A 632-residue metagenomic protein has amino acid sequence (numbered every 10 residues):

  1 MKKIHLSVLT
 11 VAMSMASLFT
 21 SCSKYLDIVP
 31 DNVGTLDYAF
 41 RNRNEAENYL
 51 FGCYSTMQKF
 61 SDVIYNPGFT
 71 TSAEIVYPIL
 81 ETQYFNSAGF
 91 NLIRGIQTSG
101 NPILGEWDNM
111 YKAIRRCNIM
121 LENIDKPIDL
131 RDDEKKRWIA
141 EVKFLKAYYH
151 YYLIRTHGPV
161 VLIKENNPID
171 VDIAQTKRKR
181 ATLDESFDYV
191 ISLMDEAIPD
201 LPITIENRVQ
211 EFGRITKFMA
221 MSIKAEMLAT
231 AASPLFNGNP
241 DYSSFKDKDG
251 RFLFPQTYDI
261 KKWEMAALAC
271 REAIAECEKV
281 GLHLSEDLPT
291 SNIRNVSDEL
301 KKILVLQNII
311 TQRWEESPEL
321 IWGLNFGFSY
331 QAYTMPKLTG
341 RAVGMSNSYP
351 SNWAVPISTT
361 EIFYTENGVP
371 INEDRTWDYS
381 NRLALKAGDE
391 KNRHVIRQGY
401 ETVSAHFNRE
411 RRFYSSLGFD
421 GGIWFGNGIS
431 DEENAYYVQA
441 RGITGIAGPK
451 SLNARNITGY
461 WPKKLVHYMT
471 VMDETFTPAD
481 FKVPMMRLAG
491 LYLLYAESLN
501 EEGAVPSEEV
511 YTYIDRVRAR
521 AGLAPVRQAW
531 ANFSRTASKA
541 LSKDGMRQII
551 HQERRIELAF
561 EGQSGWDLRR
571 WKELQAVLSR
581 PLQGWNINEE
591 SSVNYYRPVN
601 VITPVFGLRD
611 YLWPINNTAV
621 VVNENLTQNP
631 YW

Functional and structural regions predicted by a protein language model:
M1-V11: Bacterial N-terminal signal peptides that target proteins for export
K3, A16-R41, V190, A225 (+1 more regions): Bacterial Sec-dependent N-terminal signal peptides
C22, M110-A113, Y189-I191, A229 (+9 more regions): Long, intrinsically disordered, low-complexity segments
C22-T70, N101, K246, A405-F407 (+2 more regions): Membrane-proximal, proline-rich intrinsically disordered regions
T35, N42-Y65, Q83-H157, I173-K217 (+8 more regions): Conserved, well-structured interaction surfaces
I154-R155, P159-V161, T230-N239, E501-A504: Short coil/turn linking the two alpha-helices of tandem helical-hairpin repeats
P159-R180, L235-M265: Short coil/linker segments at helix-helix boundaries
M335-T339, A354, S358, Y364-R487: Flexible, polar/acidic helix-loop-strand segments at domain edges
